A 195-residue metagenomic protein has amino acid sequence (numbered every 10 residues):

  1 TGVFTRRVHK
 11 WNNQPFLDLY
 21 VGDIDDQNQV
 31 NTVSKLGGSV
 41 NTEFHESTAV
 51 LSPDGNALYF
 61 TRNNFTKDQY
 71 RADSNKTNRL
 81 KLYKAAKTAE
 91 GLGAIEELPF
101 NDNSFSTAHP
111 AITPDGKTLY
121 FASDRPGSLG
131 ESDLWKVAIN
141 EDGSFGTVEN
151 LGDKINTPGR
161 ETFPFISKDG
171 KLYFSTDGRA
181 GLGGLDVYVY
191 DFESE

Functional and structural regions predicted by a protein language model:
T1-E195: Short, conserved micro-motifs composed of acidic
